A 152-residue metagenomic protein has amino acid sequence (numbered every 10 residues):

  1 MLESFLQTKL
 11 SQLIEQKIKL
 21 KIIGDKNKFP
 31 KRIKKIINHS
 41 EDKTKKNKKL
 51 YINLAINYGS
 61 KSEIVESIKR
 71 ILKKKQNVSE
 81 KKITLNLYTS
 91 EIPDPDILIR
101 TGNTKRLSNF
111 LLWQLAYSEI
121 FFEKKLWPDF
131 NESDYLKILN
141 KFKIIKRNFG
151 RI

Functional and structural regions predicted by a protein language model:
M1-I152: Flexible, compositionally biased loop and terminal segments
